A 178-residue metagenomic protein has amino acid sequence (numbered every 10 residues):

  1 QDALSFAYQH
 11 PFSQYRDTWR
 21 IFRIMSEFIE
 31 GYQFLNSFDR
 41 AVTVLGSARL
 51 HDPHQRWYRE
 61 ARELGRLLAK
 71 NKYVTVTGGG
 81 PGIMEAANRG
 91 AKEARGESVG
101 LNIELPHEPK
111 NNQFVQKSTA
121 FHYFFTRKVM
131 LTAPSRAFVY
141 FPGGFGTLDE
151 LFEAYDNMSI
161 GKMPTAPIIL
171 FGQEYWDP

Functional and structural regions predicted by a protein language model:
Q1-Q9: Non-catalytic accessory regions outside enzyme or core folds
D2-A3, L35, P106-V115, F125-K128 (+3 more regions): Amphipathic, Lys/Arg-enriched alpha-helical "gate/interface" segment within cytosolic domains that mediates
Y8-L101: Glycine-rich beta-alpha loop segments
F34-S37, L67-A69, K92, P109-Q113 (+2 more regions): Solvent-exposed alpha-helices and their adjacent loops that cap or buttress functional pockets in soluble metabolic
H54, A86-A87, K110, D149-L151: Short glycine-/acidic-enriched loop or helix-start segments at secondary-structure transitions that form or flank
R59, G82-F141: Acidic/glycine-enriched connector segments
T75, G82, G146, Y175-W176: Glycine-/small-residue-rich active-site loops that bind phosphorylated ligands and cofactors
H122-E174: Active-site/ligand-binding-proximal alpha/beta "capping" segment
